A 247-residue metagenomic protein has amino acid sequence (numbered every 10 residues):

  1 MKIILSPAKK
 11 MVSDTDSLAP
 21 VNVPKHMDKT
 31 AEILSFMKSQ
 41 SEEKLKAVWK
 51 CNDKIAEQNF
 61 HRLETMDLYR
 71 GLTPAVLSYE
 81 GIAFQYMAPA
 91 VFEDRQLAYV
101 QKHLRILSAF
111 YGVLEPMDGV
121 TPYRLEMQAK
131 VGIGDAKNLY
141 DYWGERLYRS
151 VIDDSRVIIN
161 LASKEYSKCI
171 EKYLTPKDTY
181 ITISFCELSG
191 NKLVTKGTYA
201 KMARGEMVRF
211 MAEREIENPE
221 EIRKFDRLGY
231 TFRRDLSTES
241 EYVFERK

Functional and structural regions predicted by a protein language model:
K2-S6, V157-N160: Short hydrophobic beta-strand segments
I4-V91: Active-site helix-to-loop segments that bind/position phosphate- or nucleotide-bearing substrates and donors across
P89-T238, V243-K247: Internal, well-folded beta-alpha domain core
